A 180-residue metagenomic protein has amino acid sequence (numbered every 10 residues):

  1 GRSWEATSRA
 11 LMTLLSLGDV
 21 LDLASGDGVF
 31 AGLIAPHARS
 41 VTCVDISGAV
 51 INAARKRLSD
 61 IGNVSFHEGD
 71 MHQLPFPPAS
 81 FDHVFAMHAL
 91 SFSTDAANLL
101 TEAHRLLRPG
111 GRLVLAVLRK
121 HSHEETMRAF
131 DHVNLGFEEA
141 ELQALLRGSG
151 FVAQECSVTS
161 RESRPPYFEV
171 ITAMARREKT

Functional and structural regions predicted by a protein language model:
R2-D19: Conserved alpha-helix/loop element of class I SAM-dependent methyltransferases that forms part of the SAM/SAH-binding
L21, G26-Q73: Class I SAM-dependent methyltransferase SAM/SAH-binding core
F85: A conserved beta-strand element that flanks and buttresses the S-adenosyl-L-methionine
A97-R112: A short glycine-rich, Lys/Arg-flanked "PGG" loop and its adjoining helix->strand segment in the class I
L118-N134: Short, glycine-/aromatic-enriched active-site segment of Class I SAM-dependent methyltransferases
N134-S149: Short alpha-helix
F151-E162: Conserved S-adenosyl-L-methionine
S160-T180: Core SAM-dependent methyltransferase catalytic element
